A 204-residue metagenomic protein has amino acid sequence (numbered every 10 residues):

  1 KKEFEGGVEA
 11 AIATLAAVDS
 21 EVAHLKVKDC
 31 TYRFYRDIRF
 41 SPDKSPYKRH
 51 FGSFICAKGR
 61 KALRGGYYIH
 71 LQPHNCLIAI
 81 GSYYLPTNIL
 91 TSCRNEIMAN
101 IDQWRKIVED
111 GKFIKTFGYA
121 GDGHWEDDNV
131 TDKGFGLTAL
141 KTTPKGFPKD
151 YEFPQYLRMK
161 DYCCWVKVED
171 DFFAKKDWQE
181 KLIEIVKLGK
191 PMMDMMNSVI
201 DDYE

Functional and structural regions predicted by a protein language model:
K1-F34: Active-site acidic/histidine clusters and adjacent loop/turn architecture that either coordinate catalytic ions
E5-G6, H24-V27, F40-P42, F51 (+1 more regions): N-terminal start-of-chain detector that recognizes signal peptides and the immediate post-cleavage beginning
V8, L15, R64-E204: Charged, low-complexity intrinsically disordered regions
V18, V22, S41, K61-A62 (+1 more regions): Amphipathic alpha-helical interaction segments
E21-L25, F51-G59, G111-T116: Short, surface-exposed, charge-dense and proline/glycine-enriched linear segments
H24-K26, S45, K61, Q155-Y156: A generic structural signal for short, solvent-exposed coil/turn residues that cap or connect secondary-structure
T31, H50, D161: A residue-level signal for beta-strand positions that form part of recognition/binding surfaces within mature
F34-L71, C76: Short, conserved beta-strand/beta-arch hydrophobic-aromatic motifs that form part of recognition grooves or interface
